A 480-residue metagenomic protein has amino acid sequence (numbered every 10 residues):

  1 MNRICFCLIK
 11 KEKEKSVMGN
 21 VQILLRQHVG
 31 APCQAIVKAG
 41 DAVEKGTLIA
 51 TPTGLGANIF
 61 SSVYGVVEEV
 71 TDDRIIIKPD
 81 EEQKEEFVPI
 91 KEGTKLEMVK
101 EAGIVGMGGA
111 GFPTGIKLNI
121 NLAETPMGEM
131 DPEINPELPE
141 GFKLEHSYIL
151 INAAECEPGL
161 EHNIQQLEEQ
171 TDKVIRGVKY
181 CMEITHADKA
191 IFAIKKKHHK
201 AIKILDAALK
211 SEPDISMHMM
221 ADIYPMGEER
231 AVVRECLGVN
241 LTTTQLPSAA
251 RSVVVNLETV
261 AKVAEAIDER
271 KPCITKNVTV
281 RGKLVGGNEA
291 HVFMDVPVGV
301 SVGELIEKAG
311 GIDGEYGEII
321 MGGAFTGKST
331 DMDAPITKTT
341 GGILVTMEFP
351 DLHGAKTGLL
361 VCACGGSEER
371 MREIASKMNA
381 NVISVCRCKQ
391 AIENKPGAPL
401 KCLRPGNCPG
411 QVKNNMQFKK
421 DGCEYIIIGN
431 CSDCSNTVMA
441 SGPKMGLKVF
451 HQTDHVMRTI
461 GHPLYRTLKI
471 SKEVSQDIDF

Functional and structural regions predicted by a protein language model:
K11-G30, I59-S61: Short beta-strand-turn/beta-hairpin segments enriched in glycine/proline and small hydrophobics that form edge-strand
C33-A42, G46: Short histidine-centered loop motifs in beta-beta connectors
E44-A57, D73-I77: Short hydrophobic beta/alpha edge segments that flank linear recognition/processing sites
G65-V67: Conserved hydrophobic positions within beta-strands
G106, I149-N163, G286, I392-G397: Gly-rich Lys/Arg/Thr-decorated short loops/hinges at beta-loop-alpha junctions or inter-strand turns that position
P132, P139, D188-V302, K308-E315 (+2 more regions): Hydrophobic alpha-helical positions that pack around
N163-E169, K197, C386-D477: Cofactor-cradling patches in redox/metallo enzymes
K356-L403: Redox- and metal-dependent alpha/beta enzyme cores, enriched for Fe-S-associated oxidoreductases and cofactor-handling
